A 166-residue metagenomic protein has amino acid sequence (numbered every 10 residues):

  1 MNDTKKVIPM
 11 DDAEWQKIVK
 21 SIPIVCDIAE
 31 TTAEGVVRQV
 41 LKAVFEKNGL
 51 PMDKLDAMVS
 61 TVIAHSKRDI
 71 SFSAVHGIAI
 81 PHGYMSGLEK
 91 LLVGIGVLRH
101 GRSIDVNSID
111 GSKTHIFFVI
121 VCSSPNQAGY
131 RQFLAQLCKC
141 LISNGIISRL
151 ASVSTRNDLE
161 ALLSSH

Functional and structural regions predicted by a protein language model:
M1-H166: Cytosolic covalent-transfer regions centered on His/Cys nucleophiles that carry phosphoryl or persulfide groups
